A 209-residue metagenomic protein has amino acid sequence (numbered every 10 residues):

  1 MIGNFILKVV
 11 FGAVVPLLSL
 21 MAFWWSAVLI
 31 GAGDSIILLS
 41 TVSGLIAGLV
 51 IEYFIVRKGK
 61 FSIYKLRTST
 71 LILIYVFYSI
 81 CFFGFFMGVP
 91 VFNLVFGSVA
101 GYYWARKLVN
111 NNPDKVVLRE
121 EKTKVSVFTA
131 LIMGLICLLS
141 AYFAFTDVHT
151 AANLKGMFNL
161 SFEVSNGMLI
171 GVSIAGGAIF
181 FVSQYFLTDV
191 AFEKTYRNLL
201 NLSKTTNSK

Functional and structural regions predicted by a protein language model:
L7-M21, I74-V76: Alpha-helical transmembrane segments
W24-S40, I63-Y64, F82-F92: Membrane-helix interface and helix-disruption motif detector
W25-S26, S140-K155: Membrane-helix interface motif
I46-R57, F82-N110: Alpha-helical transmembrane segments and their immediate interhelical/interface regions in integral membrane proteins
V56-T68, D114-E120: Membrane-interface helix-boundary motifs at transmembrane edges
K124-Y142: Hydrophobic alpha-helical membrane-insertion segments
A151-G171: Short, membrane-exposed interhelical loops at transmembrane-helix boundaries
V164-L187: Hydrophobic alpha-helical transmembrane segments
